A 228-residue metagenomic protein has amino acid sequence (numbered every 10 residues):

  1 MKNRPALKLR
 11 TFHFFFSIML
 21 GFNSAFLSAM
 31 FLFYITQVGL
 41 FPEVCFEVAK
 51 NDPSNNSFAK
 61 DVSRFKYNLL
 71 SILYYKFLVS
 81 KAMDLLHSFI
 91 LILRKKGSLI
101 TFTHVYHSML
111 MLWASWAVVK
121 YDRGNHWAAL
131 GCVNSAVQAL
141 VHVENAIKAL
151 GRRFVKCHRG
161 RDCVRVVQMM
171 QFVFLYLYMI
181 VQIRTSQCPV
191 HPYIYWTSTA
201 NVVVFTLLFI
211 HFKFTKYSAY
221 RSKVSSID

Functional and structural regions predicted by a protein language model:
M1-V133, K148-M170, F174-D228: Membrane-helix and juxtamembrane interface regions of eukaryotic multi-pass membrane proteins
A139-H142: Acidic, glycine-rich loop-and-strand cores that form catalytic or ligand-binding grooves in diverse globular domains
